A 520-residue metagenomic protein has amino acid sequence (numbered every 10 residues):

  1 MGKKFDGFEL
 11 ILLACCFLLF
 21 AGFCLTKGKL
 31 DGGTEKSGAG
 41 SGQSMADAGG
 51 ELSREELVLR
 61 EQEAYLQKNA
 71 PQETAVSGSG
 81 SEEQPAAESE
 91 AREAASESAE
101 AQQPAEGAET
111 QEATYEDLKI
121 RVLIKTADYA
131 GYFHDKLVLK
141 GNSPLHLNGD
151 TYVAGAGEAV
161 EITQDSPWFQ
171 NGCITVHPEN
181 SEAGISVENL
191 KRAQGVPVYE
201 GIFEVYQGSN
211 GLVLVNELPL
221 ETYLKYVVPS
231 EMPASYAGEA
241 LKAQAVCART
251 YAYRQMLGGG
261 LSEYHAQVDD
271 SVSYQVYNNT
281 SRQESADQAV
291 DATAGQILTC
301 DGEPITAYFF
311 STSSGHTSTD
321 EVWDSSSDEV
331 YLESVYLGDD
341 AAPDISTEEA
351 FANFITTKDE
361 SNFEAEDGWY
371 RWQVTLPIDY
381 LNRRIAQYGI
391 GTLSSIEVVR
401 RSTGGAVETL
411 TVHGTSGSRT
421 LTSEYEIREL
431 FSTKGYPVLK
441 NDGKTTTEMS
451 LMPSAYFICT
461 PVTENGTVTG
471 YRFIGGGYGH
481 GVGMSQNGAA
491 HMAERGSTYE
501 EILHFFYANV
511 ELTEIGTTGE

Functional and structural regions predicted by a protein language model:
G2-E520: Conserved, single-site charged/polar hotspot
